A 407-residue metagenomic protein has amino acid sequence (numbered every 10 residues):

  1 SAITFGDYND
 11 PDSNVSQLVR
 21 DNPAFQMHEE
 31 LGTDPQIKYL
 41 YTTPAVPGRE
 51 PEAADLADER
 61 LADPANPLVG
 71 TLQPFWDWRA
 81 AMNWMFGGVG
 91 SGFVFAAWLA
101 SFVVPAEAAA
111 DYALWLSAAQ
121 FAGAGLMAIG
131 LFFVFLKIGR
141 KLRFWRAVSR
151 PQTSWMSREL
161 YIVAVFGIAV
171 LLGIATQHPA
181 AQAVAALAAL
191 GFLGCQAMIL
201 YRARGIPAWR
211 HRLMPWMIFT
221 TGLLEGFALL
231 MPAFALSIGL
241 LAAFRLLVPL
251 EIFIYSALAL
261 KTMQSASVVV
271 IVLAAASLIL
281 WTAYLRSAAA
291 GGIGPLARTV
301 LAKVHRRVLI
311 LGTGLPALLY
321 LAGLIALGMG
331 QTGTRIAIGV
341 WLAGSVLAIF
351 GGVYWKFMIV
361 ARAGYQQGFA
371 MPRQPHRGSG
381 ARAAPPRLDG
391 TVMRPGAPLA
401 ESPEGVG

Functional and structural regions predicted by a protein language model:
S1-A2, V104, F135-K141, W281-A283 (+1 more regions): Juxtamembrane/interface segments at transmembrane-helix termini
S1-L72: Flanking helices and flexible, charged tails adjoining ferredoxin-like Fe-S electron-transfer domains in multi-subunit
L61-D63, L72-S101, G123-A124, A128-L131: Terminal, non-catalytic protein-protein interaction segments that mediate quaternary/complex assembly
A62-P74, A119, F135-R146, F192-I199 (+1 more regions): Hydrophobic, membrane-facing alpha-helical anchors
P74-W78, M82-V89, S101-D111, T153-M156 (+2 more regions): Long, contiguous internal "core" modules enriched in hydrophobic/ aromatic residues
F93-A100, A108-I162, A169: Membrane helical hairpin/interfacial module
R140-S149, L285-R298, R362-Q374: Cytosolic, membrane-interface loops and tails of multi-pass inner-membrane proteins
T220-G226, K303-G312, P375-G407: Cytosolic juxtamembrane regulatory segments of multi-pass membrane proteins
